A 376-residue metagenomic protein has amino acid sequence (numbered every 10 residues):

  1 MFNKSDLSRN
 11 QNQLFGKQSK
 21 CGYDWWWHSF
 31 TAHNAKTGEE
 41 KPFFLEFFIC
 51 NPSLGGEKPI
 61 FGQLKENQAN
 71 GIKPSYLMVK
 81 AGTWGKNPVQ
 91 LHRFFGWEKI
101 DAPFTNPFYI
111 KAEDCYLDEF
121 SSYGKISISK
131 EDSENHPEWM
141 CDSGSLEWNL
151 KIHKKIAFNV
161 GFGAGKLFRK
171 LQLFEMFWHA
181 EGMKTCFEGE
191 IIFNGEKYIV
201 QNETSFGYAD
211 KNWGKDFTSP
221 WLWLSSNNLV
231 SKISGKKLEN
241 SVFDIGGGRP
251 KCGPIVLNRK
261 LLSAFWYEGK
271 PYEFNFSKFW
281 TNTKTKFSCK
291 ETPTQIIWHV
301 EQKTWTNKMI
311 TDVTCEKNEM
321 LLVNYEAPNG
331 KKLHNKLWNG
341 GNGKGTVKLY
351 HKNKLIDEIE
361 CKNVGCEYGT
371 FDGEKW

Functional and structural regions predicted by a protein language model:
M1-W376: Structured soluble/peripheral alpha/beta segments that form catalytic or ligand/cofactor-binding pockets
